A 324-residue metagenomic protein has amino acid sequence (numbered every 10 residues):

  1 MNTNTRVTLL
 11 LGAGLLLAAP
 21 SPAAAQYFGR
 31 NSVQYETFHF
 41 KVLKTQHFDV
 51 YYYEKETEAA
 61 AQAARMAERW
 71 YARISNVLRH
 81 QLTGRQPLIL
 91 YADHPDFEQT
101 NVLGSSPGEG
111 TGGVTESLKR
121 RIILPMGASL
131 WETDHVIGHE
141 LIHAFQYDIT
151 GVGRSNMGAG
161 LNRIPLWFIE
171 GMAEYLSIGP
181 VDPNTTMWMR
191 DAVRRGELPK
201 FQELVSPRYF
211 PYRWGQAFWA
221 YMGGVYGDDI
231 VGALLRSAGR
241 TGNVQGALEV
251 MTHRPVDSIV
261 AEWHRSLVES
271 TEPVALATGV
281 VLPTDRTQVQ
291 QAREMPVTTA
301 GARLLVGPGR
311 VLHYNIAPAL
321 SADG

Functional and structural regions predicted by a protein language model:
M1-L10: Bacterial N-terminal signal peptides that target proteins for export
G12-A13, P22-A23, S177: Cleavable N-terminal signal peptides
A18-P20: N-terminal signal peptide c-region/cleavage motif recognized by signal peptidases
A25-P165, D182-N184, Q202-L204, V244-A247: Juxtacatalytic substrate-recognition/specificity segment
Y27-K44, S206-F210, A233-G324: Beta/coil-rich, acidic/histidine-enriched accessory regions frequently appended to metallopeptidases
V50, I74, W167-P183, R190-D257: Active-site-proximal alpha-helical
T150-V152, M189, T278-G279: Short coil/turn segments at secondary-structure boundaries
